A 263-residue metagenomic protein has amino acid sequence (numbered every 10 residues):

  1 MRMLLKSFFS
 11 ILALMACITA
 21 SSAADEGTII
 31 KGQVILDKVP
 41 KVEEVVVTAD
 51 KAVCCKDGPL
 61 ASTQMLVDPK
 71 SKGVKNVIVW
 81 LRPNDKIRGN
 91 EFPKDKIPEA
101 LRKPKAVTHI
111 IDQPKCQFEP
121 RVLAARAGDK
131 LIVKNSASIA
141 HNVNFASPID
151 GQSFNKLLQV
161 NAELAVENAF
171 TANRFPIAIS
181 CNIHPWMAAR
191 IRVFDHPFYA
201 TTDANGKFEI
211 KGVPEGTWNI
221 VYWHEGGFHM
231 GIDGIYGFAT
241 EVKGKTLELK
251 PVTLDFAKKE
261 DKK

Functional and structural regions predicted by a protein language model:
M1-S7: Positively charged n-region of N-terminal signal peptides that target proteins for export
S7-T19: Bacterial N-terminal signal peptides
A23-K263: Extracytoplasmic copper-binding redox domains, predominantly the cupredoxin/blue-copper superfamily
